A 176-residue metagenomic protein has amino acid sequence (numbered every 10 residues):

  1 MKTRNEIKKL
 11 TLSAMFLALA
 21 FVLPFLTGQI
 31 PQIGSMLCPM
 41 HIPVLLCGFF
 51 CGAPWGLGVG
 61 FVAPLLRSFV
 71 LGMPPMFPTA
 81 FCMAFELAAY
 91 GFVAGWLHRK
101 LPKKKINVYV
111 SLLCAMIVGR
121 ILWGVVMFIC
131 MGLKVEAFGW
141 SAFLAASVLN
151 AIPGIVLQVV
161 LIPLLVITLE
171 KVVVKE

Functional and structural regions predicted by a protein language model:
M1-F50, P54-W55: Hydrophobic transmembrane alpha-helices
M1-L17, K105, F138-E176: Alpha-helical transmembrane segments and their cytosolic interface
K2, K8-V22, V59, A80-F128 (+1 more regions): Short helix-perturbing small/polar motifs within transmembrane alpha-helices
V22-C38, V62-L97, M131-K134: Interfacial aromatic-anchored transmembrane helix boundaries in multi-pass membrane proteins
F25, F69-G72, G124-I129, I155 (+2 more regions): Membrane-embedded alpha-helical segments of multi-pass transporters/permeases
H41, L45, A84-G91, I155 (+1 more regions): Alpha-helical transmembrane segments of multi-pass membrane proteins
F50-P54, W96-L101, I167-V173: Structural signal for the C-terminal ends of transmembrane alpha-helices and the immediately following loop
